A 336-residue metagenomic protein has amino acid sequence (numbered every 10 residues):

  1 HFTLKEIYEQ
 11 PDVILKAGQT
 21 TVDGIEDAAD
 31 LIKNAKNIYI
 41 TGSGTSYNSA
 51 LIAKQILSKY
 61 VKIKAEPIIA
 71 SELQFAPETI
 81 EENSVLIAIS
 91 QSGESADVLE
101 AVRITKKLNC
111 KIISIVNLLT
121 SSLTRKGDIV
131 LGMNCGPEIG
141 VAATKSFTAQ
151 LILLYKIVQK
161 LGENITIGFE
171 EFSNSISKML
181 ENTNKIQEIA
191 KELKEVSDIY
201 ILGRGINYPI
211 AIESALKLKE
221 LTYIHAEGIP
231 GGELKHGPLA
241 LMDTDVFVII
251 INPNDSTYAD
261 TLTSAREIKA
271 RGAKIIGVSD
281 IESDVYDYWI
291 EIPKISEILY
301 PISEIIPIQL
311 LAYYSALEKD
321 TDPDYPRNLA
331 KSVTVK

Functional and structural regions predicted by a protein language model:
F2-Y39, I129-F247, T257, K319-K336: Active-site phosphate/pyrophosphate-binding segments
T3, G44-A53, Y208-E220, I305 (+1 more regions): Conserved phosphate/anionic-ligand binding catalytic regions in large, soluble enzymes, centered on
I7, I251, P301: Active-site-adjacent beta-strand anchor residues
K33-E171, R204, I251-E297, L311: Glycine-rich phosphate-binding loops that contact phosphosugars or nucleotide phosphates
I56-K64, T222, D284, L299-K336: In a subset of proteins, long, contiguous C-terminal domains/tails are tracked
